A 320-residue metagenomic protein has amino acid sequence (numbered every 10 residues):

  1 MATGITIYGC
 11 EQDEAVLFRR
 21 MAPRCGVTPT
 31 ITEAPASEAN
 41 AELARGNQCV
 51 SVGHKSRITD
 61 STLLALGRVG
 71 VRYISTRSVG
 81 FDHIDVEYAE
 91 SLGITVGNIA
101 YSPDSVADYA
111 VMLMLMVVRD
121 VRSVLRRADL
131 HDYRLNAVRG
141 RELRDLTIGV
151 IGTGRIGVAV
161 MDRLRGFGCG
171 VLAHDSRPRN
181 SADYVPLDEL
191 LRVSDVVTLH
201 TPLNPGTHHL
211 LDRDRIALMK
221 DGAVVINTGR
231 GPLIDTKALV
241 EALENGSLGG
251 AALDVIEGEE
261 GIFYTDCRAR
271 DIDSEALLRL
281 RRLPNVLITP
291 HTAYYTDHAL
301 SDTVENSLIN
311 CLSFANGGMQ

Functional and structural regions predicted by a protein language model:
M1-N47: N-terminal glycine-/charge-rich "phosphate-binding" loop or analogous flexible N-terminal tail
E38-G46, L64, P186-L190: Short amphipathic alpha-helix with an adjacent loop that forms part of the alpha/beta core around
L43-R45, R68, L143, L190-S194 (+2 more regions): A short, aliphatic-rich alpha-helical micro-motif
N47-L125, G140, V225: Phosphate/diphosphate ligand-binding glycine-rich loop within oxidoreductases
N98-S105, Y109, V124, E257-Q320: C-terminal helix-to-coil terminal segments
V124-A159: Glycine-rich NAD(P)-binding loop of Rossmann-like domains
G170, S176-A276: Rossmann-like adenosine-cofactor binding region
